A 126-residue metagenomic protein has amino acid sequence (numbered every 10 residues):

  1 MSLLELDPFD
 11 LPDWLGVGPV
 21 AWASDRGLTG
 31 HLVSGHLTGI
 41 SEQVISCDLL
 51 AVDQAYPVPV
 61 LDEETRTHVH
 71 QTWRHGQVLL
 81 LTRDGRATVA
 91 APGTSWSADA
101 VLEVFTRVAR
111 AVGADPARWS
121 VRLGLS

Functional and structural regions predicted by a protein language model:
M1-I40, L81-D84: Charge-rich, low-complexity N-terminal segments
A21, H75-T88, A117-S126: Short glycine-rich, low-complexity/disordered patches
L28-L32, Q54-D62, A98: Short, surface-exposed beta-strand/loop "edge" segments at domain boundaries and coil↔beta transitions
H31-A55: Short, well-structured hydrophobic secondary-structure segments
V44-S46, Q54-V58, W96, L125-S126: Intrinsically disordered, low-complexity proline-rich regions
D48-T88, P92: Short, internal acidic amphipathic alpha-helical interface segments that mediate docking to partner proteins
E64-W73, A90-G124: Ampiphathic alpha-helical segments that act as solvent-exposed interaction surfaces
